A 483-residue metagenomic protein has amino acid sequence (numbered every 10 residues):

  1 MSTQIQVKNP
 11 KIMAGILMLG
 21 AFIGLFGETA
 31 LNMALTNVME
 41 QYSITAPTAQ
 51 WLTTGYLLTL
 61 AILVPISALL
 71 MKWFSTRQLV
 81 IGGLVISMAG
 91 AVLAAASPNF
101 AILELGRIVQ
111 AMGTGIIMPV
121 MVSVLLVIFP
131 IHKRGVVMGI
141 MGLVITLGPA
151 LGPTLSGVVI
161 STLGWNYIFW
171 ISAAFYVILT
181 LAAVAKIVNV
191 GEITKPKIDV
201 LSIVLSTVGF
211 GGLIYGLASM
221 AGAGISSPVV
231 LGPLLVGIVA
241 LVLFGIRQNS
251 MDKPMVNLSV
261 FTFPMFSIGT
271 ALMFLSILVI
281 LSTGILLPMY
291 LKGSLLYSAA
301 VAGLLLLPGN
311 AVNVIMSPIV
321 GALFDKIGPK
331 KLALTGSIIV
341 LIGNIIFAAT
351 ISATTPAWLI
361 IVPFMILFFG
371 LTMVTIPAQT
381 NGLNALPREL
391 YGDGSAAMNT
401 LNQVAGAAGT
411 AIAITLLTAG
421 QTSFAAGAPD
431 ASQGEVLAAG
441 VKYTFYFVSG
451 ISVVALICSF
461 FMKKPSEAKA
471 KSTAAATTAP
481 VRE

Functional and structural regions predicted by a protein language model:
M1-N9, M462-E483: Intrinsic disorder in cytosolic terminal tails and internal cytosolic loops of multi-pass membrane transporters
T3-V7, K11, H132, T180-T207 (+2 more regions): Flexible interhelical linker loops that connect adjacent transmembrane helices in multi-pass membrane transporters
K11-F26, L31-L35, Y42-Y56, I66-A68 (+14 more regions): 12-transmembrane solute porter fold
V64-L201, R388: Helix-loop-helix hairpins in multi-pass membrane proteins, especially solute transporters
V92-L93, V158, L181, G211 (+3 more regions): Alpha-helical transmembrane segments of multipass membrane proteins
Y167, V188-E192, T207-V230, G245-N249: Phenylalanine-glycine-rich, low-complexity intrinsically disordered regions, typified by the FG/GLFG repeat domains
A182, L213-L217, A221, L416 (+2 more regions): Alpha-helical membrane-inserting segments
A183-K186, G216, S423-A428: Transmembrane alpha-helical segments of integral membrane proteins
